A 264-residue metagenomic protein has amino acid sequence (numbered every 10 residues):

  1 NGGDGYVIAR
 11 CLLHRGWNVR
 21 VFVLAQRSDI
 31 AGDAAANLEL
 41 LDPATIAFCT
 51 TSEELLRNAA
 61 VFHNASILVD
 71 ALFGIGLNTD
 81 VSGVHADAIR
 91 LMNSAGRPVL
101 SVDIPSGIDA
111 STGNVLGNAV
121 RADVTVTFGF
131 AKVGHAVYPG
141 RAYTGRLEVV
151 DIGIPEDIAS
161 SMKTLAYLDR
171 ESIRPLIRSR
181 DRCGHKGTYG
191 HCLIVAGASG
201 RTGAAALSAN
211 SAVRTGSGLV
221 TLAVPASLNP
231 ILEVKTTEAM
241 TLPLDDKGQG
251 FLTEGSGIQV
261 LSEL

Functional and structural regions predicted by a protein language model:
N1-A31, A35, H135-L264: Small-residue (G/A/S/T)-rich helix-start motifs and N-terminal tracts that mark the onset
N1-L72, D80-V102: Nucleotide and nucleotide-moiety/phosphate-recognizing core
A44-I46, D123, L147, A239: Short, conserved active-site loop motifs that form the nucleotide-linked donor/cofactor pocket
F48-C49, V99-S101, T127-F128, T221-P225: Short, hydrophobic beta-strand segments that form beta-sheet elements in well-ordered domains
T50-N64, L116-G117, D246-G257: Short, glycine- and charge-enriched coil/turn segments that flank and shape catalytic ligand pockets
F62-S199: YjeF_N-associated NAD(P)HX repair module
